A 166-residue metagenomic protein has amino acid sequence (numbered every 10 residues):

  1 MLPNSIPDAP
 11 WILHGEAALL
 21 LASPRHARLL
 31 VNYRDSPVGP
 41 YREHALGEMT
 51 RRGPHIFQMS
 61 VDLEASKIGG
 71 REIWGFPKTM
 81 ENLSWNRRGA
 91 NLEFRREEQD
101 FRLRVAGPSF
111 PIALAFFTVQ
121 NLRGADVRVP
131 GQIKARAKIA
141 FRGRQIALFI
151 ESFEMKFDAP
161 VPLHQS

Functional and structural regions predicted by a protein language model:
M1-H44, T50-P54, D158-S166: N-terminal domain-onset segments
V31-E97: Aromatic- and glycine-enriched beta-alpha-beta binding-site module
G70-S166: Interaction-surface and assembly-scaffold signal
